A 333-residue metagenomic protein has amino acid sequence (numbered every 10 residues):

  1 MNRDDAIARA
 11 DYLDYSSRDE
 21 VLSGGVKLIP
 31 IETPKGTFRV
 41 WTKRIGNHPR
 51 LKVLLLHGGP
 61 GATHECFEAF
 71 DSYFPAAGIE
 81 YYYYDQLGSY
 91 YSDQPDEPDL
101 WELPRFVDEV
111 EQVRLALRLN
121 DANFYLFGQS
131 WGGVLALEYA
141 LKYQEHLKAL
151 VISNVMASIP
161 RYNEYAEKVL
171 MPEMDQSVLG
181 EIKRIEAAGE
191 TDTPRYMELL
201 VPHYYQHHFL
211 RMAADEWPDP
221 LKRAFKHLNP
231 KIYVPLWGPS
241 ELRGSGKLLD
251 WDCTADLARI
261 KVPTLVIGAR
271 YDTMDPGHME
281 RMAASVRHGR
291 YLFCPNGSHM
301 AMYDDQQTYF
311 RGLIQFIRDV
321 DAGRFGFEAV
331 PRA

Functional and structural regions predicted by a protein language model:
D14-R39: N-terminal cap/lid segment of alpha/beta-hydrolase-fold proteins
K35-Q94: Conserved HGGG/HGGXW glycine-rich cap/lid loop of the alpha/beta-hydrolase fold
Q86-W131: Active-site loop/oxyanion-hole signature of alpha/beta-hydrolase fold enzymes
A122-Y165: Conserved hydrolase catalytic core segment
A149-T191: A catalytic-pocket lid/entrance helix-loop region that shapes and gates access to the active site across common
E173-V262: Alpha/beta-hydrolase
T254-G297: Conserved loop-alpha-helix segment in the C-terminal half of the alpha/beta-hydrolase fold that carries the catalytic
H288-A333: Catalytic active-site module of serine/aspartate enzymes centered on a nucleophile-bearing elbow/loop
